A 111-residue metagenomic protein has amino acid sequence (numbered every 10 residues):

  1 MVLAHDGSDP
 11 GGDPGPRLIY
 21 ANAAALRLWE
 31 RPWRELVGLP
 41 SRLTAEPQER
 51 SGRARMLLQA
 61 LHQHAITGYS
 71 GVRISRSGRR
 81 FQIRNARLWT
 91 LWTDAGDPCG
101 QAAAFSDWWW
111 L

Functional and structural regions predicted by a protein language model:
M1-L111: Sensory/regulatory domains in signal-transduction proteins
